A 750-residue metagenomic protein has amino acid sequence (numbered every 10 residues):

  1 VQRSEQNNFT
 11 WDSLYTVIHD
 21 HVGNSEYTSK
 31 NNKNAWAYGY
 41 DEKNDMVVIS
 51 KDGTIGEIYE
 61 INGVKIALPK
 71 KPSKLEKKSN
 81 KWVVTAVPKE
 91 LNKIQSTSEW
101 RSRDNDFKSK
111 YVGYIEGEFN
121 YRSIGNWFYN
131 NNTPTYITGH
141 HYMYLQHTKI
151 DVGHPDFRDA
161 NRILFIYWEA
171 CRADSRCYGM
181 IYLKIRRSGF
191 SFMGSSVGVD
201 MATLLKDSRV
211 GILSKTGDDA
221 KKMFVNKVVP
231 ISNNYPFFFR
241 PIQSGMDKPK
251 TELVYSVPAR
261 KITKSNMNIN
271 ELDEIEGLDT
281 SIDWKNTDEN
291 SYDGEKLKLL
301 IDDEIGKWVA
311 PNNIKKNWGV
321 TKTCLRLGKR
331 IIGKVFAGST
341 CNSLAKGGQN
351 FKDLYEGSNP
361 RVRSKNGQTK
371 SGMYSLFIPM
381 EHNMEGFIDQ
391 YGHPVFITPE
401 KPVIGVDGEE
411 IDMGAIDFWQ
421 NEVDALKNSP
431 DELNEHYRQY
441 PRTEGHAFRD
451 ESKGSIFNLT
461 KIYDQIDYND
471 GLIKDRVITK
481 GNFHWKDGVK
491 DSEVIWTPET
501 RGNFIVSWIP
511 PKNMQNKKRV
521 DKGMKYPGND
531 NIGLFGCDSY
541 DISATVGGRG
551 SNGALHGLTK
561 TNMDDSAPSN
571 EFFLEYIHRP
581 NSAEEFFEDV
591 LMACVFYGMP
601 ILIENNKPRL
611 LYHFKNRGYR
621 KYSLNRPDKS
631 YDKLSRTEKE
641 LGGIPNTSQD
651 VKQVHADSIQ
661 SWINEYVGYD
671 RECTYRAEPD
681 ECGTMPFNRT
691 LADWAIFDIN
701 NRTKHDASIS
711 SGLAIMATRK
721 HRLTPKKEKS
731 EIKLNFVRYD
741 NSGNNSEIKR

Functional and structural regions predicted by a protein language model:
V1-A35: Compact soluble domain cores
V47-K71, P568-E571: A short, surface-exposed interaction/processing loop segment used at functional sites
K71-G179: Pre-P-loop entry segment of helicase/translocase ATPase cores
R176-G198: Walker A/P-loop
G179, P258-S281, S291-N312, S339-E356 (+6 more regions): RNase H-like, metal-dependent nuclease domains and their acidic two-metal-ion catalytic environment used
R209-D288, F336, L472-I473, V477-I478: Conserved nucleotide-state-sensing and coupling region of NTP-binding domains
N312-R330: Short, conserved "post-DEAD/DEAH" coupling segment immediately C-terminal to helicase motif II within the SF2/RecA-like
S623-R671: Short alpha-helix plus adjacent loop in nuclease-associated cores
